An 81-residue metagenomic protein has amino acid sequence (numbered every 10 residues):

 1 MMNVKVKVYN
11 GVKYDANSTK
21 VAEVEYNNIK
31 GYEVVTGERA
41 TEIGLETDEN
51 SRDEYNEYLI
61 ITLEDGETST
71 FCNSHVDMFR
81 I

Functional and structural regions predicted by a protein language model:
M1-M2, R80-I81: Short intrinsically disordered terminal tails
M2-K13: A short beta-strand micro-motif
V8-N10, L63, R80: Residue-level signal for short segments within beta-strands and strand-turn junctions of well-structured beta-sheet
A16-M78: Acidic, low-complexity, intrinsically disordered interaction modules
